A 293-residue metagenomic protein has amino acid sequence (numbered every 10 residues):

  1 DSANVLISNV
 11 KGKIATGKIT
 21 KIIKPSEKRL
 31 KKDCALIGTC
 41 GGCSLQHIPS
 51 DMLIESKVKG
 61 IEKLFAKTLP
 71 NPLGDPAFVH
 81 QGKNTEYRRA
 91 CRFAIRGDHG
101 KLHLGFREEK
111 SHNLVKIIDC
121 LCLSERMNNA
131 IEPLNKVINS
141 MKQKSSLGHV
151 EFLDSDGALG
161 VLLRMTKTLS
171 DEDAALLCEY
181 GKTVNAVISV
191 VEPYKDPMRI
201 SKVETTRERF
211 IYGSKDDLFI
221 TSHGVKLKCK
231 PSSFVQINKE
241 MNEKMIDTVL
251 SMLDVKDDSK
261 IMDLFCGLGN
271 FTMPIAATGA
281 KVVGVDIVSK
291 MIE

Functional and structural regions predicted by a protein language model:
D1-E293: Accessory RNA-recognition modules of RNA-modification enzymes
